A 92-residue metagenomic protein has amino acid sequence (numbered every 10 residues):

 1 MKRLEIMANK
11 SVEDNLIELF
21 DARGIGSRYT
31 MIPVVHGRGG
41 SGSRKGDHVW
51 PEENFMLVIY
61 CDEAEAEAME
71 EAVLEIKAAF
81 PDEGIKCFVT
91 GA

Functional and structural regions predicted by a protein language model:
M1-A92: Positively charged, small/polar-rich N-terminal and surface patches that mediate targeting and assembly and bind
